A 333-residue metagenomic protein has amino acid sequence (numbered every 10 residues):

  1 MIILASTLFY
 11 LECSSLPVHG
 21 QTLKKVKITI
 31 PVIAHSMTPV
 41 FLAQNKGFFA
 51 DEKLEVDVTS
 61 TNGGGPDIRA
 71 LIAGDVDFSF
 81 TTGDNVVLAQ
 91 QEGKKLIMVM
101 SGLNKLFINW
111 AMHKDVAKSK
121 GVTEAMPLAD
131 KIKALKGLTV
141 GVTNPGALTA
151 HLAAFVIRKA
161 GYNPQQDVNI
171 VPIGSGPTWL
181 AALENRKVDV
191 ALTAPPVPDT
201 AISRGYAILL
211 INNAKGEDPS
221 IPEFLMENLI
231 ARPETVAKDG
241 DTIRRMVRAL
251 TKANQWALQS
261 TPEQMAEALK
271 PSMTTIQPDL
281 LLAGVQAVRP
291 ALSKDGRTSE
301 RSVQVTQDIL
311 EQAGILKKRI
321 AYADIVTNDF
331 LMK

Functional and structural regions predicted by a protein language model:
M1-S15: Bacterial N-terminal signal peptides
L16-G20: Sec/Tat signal peptide C-region and signal peptidase I cleavage site
Q21-N163, D167-I173, D189-P195, N212: Short, glycine-/small- and polar/acidic-enriched structural segments that line small-molecule recognition paths
T38, N104-W110, K114-V116, A207-I208 (+3 more regions): Small-molecule pocket liners
D51, A117-T123, G216-P222, R289-S299: Short, solvent-exposed loop/beta-turn-alpha elements that line the ligand-binding surface or hinge of extracytoplasmic
T178-K270: Pocket-lining segment of extracytoplasmic ligand-binding domains
V236-I315: Secondary-structure end/capping motifs
Q307-K333: Conserved C-terminal helix/tail region of periplasmic/extracytoplasmic solute-binding proteins
